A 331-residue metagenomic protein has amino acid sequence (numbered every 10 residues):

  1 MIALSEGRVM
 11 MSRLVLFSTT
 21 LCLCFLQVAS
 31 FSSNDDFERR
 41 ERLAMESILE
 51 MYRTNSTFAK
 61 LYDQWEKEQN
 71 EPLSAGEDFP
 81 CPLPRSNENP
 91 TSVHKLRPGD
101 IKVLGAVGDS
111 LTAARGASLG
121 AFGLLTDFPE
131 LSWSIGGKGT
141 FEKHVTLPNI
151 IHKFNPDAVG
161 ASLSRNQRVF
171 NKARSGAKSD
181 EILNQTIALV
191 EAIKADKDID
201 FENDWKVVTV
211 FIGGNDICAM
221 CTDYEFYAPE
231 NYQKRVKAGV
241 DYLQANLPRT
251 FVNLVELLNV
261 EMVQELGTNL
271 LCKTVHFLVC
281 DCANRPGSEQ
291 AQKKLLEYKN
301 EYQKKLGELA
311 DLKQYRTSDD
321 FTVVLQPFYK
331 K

Functional and structural regions predicted by a protein language model:
I2-V107, L111-L163, F201-D204: N-terminal secretory targeting modules
C81, C218-C221, C272, C280-C282: Disulfide-bonded cysteines in secreted/extracellular proteins and peptides
V103-R115, R168-A173, K206-F211, D216-A219 (+2 more regions): Structural recognition of the beta-strand scaffold that forms the well-ordered cores of secreted hydrolase catalytic
A114-A117, D216-C221, M262-L266, K331: Short acidic/His/Gly/Ser-rich catalytic and metal-binding motifs that mark active-site loops of diverse hydrolases
A121-K237, D241, N259: Conserved SGNH/GDSL esterase-like catalytic core that processes O-acyl groups on lipids and polysaccharides
K143-D157, A238-F251, L295-L325: A structural motif corresponding to the C-terminal end of an alpha-helix and its immediate exit/capping segment
E230-N231, Q244-E256, V263, C280-C282: Active-site region of glycoside hydrolase catalytic domains
N231, V263-V324: Substrate-gating cap/lid alpha-helix
